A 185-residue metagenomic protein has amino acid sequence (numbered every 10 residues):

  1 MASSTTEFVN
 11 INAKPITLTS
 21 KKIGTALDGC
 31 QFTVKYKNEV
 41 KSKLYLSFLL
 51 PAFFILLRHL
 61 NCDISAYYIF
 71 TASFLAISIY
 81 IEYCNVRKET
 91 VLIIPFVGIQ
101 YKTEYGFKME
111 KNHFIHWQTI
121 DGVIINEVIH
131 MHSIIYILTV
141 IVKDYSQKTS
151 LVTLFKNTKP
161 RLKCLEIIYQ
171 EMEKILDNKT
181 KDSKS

Functional and structural regions predicted by a protein language model:
M1-L60: N-terminal membrane-targeting/pre-transmembrane regions
Y36-N38, P95-G98, T103-Y105, T119 (+3 more regions): Residues that form ligand- and interface-recognition hot spots within folded domains
K43-L49, K111-W117, T149-N157: Short amphipathic beta-strand/extended segments with alternating polar/hydrophobic composition
F54, F74, V97, Q118-D121 (+2 more regions): Amphipathic alpha-helical interface elements that mediate macromolecular binding in regulatory proteins
H59-S73: Hydrophobic alpha-helical transmembrane segments
I77-I124: Conserved beta-hairpin
F114, V128-H132: Extended serine/threonine-enriched, polar tracts that run as long, contiguous segments within proteins
I134-S185: A membrane-cytosol interface segment of integral membrane proteins
